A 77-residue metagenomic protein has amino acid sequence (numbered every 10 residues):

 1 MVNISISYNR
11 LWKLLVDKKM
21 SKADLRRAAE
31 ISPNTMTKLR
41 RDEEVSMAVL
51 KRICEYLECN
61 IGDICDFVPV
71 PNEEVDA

Functional and structural regions predicted by a protein language model:
M1-A23: A short, Lys/Arg-rich alpha-helix, primarily the initiator
L15, R26, R40, C54: The alpha-helix within a helix-turn-helix
V16, E30, R41, P69: Residue-level detection of the helix-turn-helix DNA-binding "recognition helix"
K19-T37: Short alpha-helical DNA-recognition segment
V49-D63: DNA major-groove recognition helix of helix-turn-helix/homeodomain DNA-binding modules
D66-A77: Short, charged recognition helix plus adjacent turn of helix-turn-helix-like nucleic-acid-binding domains
